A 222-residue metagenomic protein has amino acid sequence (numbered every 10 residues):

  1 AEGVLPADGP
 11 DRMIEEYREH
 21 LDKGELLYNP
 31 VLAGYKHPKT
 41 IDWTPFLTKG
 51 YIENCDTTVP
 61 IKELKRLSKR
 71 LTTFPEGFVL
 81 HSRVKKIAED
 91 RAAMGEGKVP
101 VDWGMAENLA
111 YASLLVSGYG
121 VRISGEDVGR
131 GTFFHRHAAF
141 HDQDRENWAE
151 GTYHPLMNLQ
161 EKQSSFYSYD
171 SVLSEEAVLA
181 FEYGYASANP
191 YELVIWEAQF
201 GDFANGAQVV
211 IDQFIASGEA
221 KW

Functional and structural regions predicted by a protein language model:
A1-W222: Flexible, glycine-rich loop/tail regions that form catalytic "lids" or insertion modules at the edges of active sites
